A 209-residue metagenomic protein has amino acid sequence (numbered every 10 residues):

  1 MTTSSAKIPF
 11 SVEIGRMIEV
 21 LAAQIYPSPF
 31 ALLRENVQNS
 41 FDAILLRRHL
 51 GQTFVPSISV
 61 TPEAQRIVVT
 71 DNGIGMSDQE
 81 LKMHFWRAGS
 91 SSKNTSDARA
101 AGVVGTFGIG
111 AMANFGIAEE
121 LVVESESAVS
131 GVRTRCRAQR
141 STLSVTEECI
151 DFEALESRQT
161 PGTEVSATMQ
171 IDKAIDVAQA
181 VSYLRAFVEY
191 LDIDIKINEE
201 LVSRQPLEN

Functional and structural regions predicted by a protein language model:
M1-M169, A174: GHKL (Bergerat-fold) ATPase N-terminal catalytic module, capturing the glycine-rich phosphate-binding loop and acidic
T160-N209: Glycine/threonine-rich ATP-lid/beta-loop region of ATP-binding domains
